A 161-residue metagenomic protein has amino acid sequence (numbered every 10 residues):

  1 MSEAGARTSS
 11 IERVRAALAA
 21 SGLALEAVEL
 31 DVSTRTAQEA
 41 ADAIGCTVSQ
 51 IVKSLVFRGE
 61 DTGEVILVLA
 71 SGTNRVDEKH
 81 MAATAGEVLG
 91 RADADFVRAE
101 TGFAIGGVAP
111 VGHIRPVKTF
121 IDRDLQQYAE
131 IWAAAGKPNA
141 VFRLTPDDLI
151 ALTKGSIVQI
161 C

Functional and structural regions predicted by a protein language model:
M1-C161: Extended, low-hydrophobicity, polar/charged segments
